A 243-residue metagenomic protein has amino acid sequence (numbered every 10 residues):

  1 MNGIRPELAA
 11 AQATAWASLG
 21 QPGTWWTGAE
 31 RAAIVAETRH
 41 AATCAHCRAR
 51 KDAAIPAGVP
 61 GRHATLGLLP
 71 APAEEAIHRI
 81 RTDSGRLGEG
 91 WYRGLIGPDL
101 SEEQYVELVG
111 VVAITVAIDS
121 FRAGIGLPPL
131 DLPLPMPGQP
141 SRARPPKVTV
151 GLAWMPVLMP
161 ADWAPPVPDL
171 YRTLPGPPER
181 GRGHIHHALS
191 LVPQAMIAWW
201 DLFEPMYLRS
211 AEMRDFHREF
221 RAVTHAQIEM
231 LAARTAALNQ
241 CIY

Functional and structural regions predicted by a protein language model:
M1-Y243: Hydrophobic alpha-helical segments
